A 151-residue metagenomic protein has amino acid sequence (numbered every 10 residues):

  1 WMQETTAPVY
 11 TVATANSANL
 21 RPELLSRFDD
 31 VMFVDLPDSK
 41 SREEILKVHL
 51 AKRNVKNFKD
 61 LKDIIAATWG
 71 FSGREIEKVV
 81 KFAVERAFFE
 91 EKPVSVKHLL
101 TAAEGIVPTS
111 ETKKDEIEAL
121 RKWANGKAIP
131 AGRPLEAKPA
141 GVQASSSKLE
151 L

Functional and structural regions predicted by a protein language model:
W1-V9, D38: Substrate-engagement module of ASCE P-loop NTPases
P8-N16: Structural recognition of the conserved hydrophobic beta-strand(s) that form the central parallel beta-sheet of P-loop
T14, F28, R42, S72 (+2 more regions): Conserved RecA-like P-loop NTPase ATPase core
S17-D29: Short regulatory helix/loop adjacent to the ATP-binding pocket of P-loop NTPases
S26, V55-G70, V79-F82, K97: Short conserved motifs of the RecA-like P-loop NTPase core
D30-L50: Conserved AAA+ ATPase "SRH/arginine-finger" region at the nucleotide-binding site
A66, F71-E77, E90-L151: C-terminal engagement/docking regions of AAA+ P-loop ATPases
